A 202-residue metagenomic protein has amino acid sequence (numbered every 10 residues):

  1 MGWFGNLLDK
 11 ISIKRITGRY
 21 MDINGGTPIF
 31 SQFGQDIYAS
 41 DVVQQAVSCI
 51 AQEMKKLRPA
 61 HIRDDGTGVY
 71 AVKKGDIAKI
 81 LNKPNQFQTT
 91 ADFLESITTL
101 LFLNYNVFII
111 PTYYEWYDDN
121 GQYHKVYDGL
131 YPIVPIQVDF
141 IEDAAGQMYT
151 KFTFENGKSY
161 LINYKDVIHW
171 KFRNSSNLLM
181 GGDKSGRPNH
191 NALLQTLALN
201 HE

Functional and structural regions predicted by a protein language model:
M1-E202: Structured, contiguous alpha/beta core segments that scaffold functional sites
